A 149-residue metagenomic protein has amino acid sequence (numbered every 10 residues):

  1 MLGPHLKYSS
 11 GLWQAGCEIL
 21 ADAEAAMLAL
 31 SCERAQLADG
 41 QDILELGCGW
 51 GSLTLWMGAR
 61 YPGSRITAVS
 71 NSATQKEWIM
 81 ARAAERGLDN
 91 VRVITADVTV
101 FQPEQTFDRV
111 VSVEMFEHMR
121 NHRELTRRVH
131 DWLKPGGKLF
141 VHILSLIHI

Functional and structural regions predicted by a protein language model:
M1-R34, A38: Conserved Class I S-adenosyl-L-methionine-dependent methyltransferase catalytic core
G40-G49: Conserved class I S-adenosyl-L-methionine
W50-P62: Conserved SAM-binding loop of SAM-dependent methyltransferases across substrates and taxa, primarily the Class I
E85-V98: Conserved SAM-binding strand-loop segment of SAM-dependent methyltransferases
T99-V110: A short acidic, Gly/Pro-enriched loop at the edge of an enzyme's catalytic core that lines a small-molecule cofactor
R123-G136: A short glycine-rich, Lys/Arg-flanked "PGG" loop and its adjoining helix->strand segment in the class I
G136-L144: Conserved beta-strand signature within the Rossmann-like core of class I S-adenosyl-L-methionine
I147-I149: Conserved small/polar residues in nucleotide/adenosyl-binding loops
